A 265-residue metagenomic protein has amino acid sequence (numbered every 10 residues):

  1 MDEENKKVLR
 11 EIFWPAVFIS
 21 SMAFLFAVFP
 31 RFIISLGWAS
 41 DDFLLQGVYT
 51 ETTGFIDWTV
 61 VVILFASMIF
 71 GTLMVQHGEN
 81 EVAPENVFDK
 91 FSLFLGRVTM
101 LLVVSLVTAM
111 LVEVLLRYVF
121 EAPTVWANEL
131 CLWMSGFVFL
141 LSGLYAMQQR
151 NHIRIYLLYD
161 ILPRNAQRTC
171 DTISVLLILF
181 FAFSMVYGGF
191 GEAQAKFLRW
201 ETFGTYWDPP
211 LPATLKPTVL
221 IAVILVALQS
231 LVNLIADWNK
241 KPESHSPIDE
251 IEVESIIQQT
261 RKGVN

Functional and structural regions predicted by a protein language model:
M1-N265: Alpha-helical transmembrane segments and membrane-interface helix-loop junctions in multi-pass membrane proteins
